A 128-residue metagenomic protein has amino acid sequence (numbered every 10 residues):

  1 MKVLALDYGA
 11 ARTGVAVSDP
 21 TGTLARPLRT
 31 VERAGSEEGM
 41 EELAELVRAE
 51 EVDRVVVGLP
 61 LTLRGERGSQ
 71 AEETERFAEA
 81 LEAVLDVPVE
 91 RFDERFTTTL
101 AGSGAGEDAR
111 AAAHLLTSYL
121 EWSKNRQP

Functional and structural regions predicted by a protein language model:
K2-L6, A10-P128: Phosphate- and other anionic-substrate recognition elements at nucleic-acid/protein interfaces
